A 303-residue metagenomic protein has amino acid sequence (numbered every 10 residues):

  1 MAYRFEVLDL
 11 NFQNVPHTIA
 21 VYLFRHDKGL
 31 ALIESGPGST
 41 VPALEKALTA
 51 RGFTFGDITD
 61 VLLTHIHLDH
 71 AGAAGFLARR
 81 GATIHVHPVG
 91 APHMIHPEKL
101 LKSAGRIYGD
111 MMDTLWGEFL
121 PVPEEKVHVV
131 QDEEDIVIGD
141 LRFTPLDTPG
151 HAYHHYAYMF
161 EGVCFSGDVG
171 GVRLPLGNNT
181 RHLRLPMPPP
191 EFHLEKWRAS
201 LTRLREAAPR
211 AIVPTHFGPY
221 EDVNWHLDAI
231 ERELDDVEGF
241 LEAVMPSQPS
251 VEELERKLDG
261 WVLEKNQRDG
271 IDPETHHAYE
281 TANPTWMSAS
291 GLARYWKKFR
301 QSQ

Functional and structural regions predicted by a protein language model:
M1-F55, Y158-G167: Conserved beta-strand hairpin/beta-sheet module of binuclear metal-dependent hydrolase folds, prominently
F24, E34, L44, H65 (+6 more regions): Divalent metal-coordination and catalytic microenvironments
P37-S39, R142-D147, Y153-E221: Metallo-beta-lactamase
D57-D69: Metallo-beta-lactamase
A71-R80, H96-P97: Metal-dependent catalytic neighborhoods of phosphoester/phosphodiester hydrolases
R80, R198-V251: Divalent-metal (often Zn2+) His-rich catalytic cores of metallo-beta-lactamase-fold enzymes
H93-L146, E191, R198-L201: Metallo-beta-lactamase
F240-Q303: C-terminal regulatory/interaction regions
